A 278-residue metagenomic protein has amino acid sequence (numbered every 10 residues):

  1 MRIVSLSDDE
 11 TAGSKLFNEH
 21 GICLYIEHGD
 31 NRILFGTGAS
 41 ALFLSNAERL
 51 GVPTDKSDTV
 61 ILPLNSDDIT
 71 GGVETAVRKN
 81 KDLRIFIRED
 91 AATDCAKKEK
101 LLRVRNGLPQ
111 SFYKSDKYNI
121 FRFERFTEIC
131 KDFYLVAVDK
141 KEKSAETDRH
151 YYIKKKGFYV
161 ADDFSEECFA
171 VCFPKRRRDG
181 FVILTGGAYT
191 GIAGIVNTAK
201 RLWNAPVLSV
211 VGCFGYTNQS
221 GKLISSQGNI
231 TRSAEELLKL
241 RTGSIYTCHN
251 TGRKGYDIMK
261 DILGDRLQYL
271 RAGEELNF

Functional and structural regions predicted by a protein language model:
M1-L16, H150-A161, G215-S226: Glycine-rich phosphate-binding "P-loop"
M1-R49, D163, E167-T185: Conserved beta-strand hairpin/beta-sheet module of binuclear metal-dependent hydrolase folds, prominently
D8-E10, T37-S40, L64-N65, D90-A91 (+4 more regions): Active-site metal-binding loops of divalent metal-dependent hydrolases
L42-T93, R201-V210: Active-site metal-binding motif and surrounding structural segment of the metallo-beta-lactamase
L50, K79-K81, D116, R241 (+1 more regions): Short, structured coil segments at secondary-structure junctions
N65-G71, T75, D163-V182, G187-A272: Cap/insert and terminal regions of metallo-dependent hydrolase folds
A91-C168, L263, Q268-F278: Metallo-beta-lactamase
